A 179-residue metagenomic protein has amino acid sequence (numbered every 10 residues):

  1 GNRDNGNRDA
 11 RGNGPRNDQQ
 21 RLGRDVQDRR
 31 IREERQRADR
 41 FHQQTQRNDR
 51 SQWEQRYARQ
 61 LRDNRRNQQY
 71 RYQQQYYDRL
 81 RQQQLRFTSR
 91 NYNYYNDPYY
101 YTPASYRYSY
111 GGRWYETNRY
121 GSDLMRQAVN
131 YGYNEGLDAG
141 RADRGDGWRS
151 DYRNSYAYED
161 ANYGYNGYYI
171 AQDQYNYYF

Functional and structural regions predicted by a protein language model:
G1-P15: Classical secretory targeting signals
P15-F179: Low-complexity segments
